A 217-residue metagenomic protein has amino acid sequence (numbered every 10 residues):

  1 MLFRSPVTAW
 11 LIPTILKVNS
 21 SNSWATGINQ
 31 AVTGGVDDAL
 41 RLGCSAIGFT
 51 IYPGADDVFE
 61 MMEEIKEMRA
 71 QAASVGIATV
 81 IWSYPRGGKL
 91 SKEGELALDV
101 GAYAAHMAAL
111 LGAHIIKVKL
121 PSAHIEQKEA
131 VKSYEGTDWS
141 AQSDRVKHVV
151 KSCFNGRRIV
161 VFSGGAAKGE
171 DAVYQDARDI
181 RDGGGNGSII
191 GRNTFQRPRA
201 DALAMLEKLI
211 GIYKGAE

Functional and structural regions predicted by a protein language model:
M1-L2: Short, small-residue-biased leader/transition segments that mark boundaries at the very start of proteins
S5-T8, E64-V75, V150-F154, I210 (+1 more regions): Surface-exposed amphipathic alpha-helices with a cationic face
I12-V18, I47-F49, T79-W82, I116-V118 (+2 more regions): Hydrophobic faces of well-ordered beta-strands that scaffold small-molecule active sites in alpha/beta enzyme cores
K17-T33, I51-F59, P85-V100, S163-V173: Active-site mouth loops of central-metabolism enzymes
A46-D57, M61-E135: Conserved anion-binding
V118-G185: Glycine/small-residue-rich hydrophobic helix-like segments
R181-G184, F195-E217: C-terminal helical cap(s) of enzyme catalytic domains, especially alpha/beta-barrels
